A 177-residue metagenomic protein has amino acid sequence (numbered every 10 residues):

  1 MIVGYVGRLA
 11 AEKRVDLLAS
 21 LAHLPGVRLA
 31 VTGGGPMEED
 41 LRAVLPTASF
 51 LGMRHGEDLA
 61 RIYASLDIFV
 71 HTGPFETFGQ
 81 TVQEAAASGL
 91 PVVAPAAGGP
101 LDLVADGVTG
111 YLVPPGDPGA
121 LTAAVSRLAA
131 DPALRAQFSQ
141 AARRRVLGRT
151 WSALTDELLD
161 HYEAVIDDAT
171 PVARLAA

Functional and structural regions predicted by a protein language model:
M1-L24, P36-D40, G119: A conserved mid-protein helix/loop that constitutes part of the nucleotide-sugar donor-binding site
E39-E57: Nucleotide-activated donor-binding/catalytic signature segment of Leloir-type glycosyltransferases, i.e., the conserved
R54, R61-L66, L158: Short alpha-helical donor nucleotide-sugar binding micro-motif in glycosyltransferases
A60, F78, Q83-A87, L101-D102 (+1 more regions): Short alpha-helical segment that forms part of, or immediately flanks, the ligand-binding pocket in carbohydrate-active
P74: Aromatic "clamp/platform" in nucleotide-sugar-dependent glycosyltransferases that forms part of the donor/acceptor
P91-A94: Short hydrophobic beta-strand element within catalytic cores of glycosyltransferases and related nucleotide-activated
D106-G107, Y111-P118, R127-P132, L147: Conserved acidic donor-binding segment of nucleotide-sugar-dependent glycosyltransferases
W151-A177: C-terminal alpha-helical cap of glycosyltransferases
